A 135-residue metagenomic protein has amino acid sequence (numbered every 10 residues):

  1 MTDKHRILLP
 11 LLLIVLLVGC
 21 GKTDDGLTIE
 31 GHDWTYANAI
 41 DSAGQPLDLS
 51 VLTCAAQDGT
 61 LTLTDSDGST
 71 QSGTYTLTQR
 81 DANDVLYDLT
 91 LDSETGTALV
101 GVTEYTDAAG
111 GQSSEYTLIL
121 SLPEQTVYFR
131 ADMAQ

Functional and structural regions predicted by a protein language model:
M1-L8: Bacterial N-terminal signal peptides that target proteins for export
L16-G19: C-terminal motif of bacterial Sec signal peptides marking the signal peptidase cleavage site
G21-T23: Bacterial signal peptide processing site
D25-P46, Y75: Tryptophan-anchored aromatic micro-motifs
Q45-L86: N-terminal glycine/threonine-rich, aromatic-flanked beta-hairpin/loop signature
L52-L61, T103-T117: Short, solvent-exposed coil/turn segments at beta-strand boundaries
T70-D81, T117-Q135: Edge beta-strand at a domain terminus
A82-A109: An anionic, turn-rich surface loop/hairpin at beta-sheet edges that serves as a generic interaction/coordination patch
